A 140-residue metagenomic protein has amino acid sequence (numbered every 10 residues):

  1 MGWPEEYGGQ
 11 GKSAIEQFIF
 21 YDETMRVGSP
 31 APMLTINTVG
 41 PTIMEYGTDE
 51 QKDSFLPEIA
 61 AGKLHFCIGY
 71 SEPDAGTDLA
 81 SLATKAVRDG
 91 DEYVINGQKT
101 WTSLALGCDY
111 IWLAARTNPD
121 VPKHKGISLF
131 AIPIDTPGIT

Functional and structural regions predicted by a protein language model:
M1-G62, L104-Y110: Internal helix-loop-helix
E6-G8, S71-A75, T100-W101: Short, solvent-exposed loop/turn elements at beta->coil junctions and helix N-caps that rim active or binding pockets
G28-S29, L79, I139-T140: Short, ligand-facing micro-motifs at secondary-structure edges
G62-Y70: A short, Trp-centered hydrophobic/proline-enriched beta-strand micro-motif
D74-L82: Active-site-adjacent elements of ketosynthase-type condensing enzymes
T84-V87: A structural signal for short hydrophobic beta-strand segments in well-ordered beta-sheet cores
E92, N96-T140: A short core secondary-structure module
